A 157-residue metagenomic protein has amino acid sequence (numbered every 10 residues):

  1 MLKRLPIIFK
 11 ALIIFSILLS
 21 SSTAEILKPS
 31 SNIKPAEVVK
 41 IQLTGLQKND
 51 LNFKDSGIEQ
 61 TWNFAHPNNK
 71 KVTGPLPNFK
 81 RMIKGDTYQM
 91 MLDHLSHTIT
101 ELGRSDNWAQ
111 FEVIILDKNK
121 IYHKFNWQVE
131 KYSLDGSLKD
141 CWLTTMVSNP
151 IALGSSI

Functional and structural regions predicted by a protein language model:
L2-L12: Bacterial N-terminal signal peptides that target proteins for export
I13-S21: Hydrophobic core
S20-P29: Boundary at the C-terminal end of the N-terminal hydrophobic targeting segment
S31-A36, A109: Charged, low-complexity intrinsically disordered segments
K34-D50, Q60, F64: Short, aromatic-enriched amphipathic alpha-helices that serve as compact interaction elements
N52-D106: Short solvent-exposed beta->alpha transition segments
L102-I157: Exposed beta-sheet edge and beta->alpha loop/turn motif
